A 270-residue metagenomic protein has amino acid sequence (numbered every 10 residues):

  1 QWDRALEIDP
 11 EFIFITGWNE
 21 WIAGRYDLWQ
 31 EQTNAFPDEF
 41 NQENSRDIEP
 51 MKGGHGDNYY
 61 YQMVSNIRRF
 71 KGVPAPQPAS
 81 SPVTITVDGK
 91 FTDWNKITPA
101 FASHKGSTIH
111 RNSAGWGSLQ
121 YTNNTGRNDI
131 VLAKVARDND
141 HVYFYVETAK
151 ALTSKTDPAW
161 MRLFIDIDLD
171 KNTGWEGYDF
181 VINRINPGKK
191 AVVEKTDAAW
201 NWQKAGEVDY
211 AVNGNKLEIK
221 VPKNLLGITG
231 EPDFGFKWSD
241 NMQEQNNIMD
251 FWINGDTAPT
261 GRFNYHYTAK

Functional and structural regions predicted by a protein language model:
Q1-T86, K90-F91, T98, L152 (+5 more regions): Glycan-processing catalytic domains of CAZymes
A79-P82, T86, F164-A191, N224-K270: Acidic/polar low-complexity flexible segments
T86-A100, H104-G117, L169-T173: Acidic, glycine-anchored loop motifs typical of Ca2+
G89, D140-K150, K216-K223: Short, well-ordered beta-strand segments enriched in hydrophobic/aromatic residues
T122-K134, H141-E147: Segments forming glycine/polar-rich beta-alpha architectures that bind adenosine-containing cofactors
R137, T156, V212-G214: Surface-exposed coil/turn segments at beta-strand junctions on protein surfaces, enriched
K155-R162: Short coil-to-beta strand junction motifs in C2/discoidin
R184-N213: Glycine-aromatic-enriched beta-strand/loop faces of beta-sandwich-type recognition domains, especially lectin-like
